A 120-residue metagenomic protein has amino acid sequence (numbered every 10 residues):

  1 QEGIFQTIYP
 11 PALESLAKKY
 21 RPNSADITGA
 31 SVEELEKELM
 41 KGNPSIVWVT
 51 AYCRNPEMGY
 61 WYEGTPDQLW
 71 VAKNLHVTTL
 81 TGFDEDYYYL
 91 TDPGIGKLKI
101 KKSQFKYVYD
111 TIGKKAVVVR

Functional and structural regions predicted by a protein language model:
Q1-P44, V117-R120: Cysteine-nucleophile protease catalytic domains, especially the papain-like/related folds used in DUB/UBL proteases
G29, T50-Y52: Beta-hairpin (beta-strand-turn-beta-strand) motif
M40, C53-A72, T79-R120: Noncatalytic regulatory segments and standalone regulatory/sensor domains
P44, V77-T78: Structural motif
I46-W48: Structural motif
